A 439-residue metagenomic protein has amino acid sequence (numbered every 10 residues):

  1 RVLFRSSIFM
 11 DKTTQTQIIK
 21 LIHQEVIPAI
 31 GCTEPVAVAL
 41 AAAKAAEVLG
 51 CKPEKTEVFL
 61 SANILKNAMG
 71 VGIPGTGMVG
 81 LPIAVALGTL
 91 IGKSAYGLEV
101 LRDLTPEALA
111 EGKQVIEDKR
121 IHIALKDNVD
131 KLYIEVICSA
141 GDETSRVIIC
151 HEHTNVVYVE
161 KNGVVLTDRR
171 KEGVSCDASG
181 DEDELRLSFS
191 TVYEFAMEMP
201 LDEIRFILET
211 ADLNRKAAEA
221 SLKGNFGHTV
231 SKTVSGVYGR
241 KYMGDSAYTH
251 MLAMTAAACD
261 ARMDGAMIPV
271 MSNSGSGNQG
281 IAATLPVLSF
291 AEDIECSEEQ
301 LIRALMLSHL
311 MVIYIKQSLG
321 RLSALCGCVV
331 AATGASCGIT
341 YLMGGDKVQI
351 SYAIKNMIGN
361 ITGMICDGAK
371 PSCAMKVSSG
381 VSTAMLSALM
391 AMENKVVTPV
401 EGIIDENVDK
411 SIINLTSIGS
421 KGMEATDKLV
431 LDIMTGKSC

Functional and structural regions predicted by a protein language model:
R1-L3: Short, small-residue-biased leader/transition segments that mark boundaries at the very start of proteins
M10-I19, C51-I64, S246-G265, S297-I315 (+1 more regions): Acidic-glycine-rich active-site phosphate/pyrophosphate-binding loop
P28-K44, I268-L285, C326-A331: Conserved phosphate/anionic-ligand binding catalytic regions in large, soluble enzymes, centered on
A29-T33, N63-I64, E152-T154, V159-K161 (+7 more regions): A structural signal for small-residue-enriched, beta-sheet-centric alpha/beta enzyme cores and oligomeric scaffold folds
A39-C138: Early transmembrane hairpin of solute transport permeases
A46, F290-R303, I313-S379, M392-G402: Hydrophobic alpha-helical bundle architecture
K52-T56, Y96-L101, I123-A124, D202-L208 (+7 more regions): Flexible, glycine/charged-enriched surface loops at secondary-structure junctions
E117-G265, L431-C439: Signature of multi-pass transmembrane helix bundles
